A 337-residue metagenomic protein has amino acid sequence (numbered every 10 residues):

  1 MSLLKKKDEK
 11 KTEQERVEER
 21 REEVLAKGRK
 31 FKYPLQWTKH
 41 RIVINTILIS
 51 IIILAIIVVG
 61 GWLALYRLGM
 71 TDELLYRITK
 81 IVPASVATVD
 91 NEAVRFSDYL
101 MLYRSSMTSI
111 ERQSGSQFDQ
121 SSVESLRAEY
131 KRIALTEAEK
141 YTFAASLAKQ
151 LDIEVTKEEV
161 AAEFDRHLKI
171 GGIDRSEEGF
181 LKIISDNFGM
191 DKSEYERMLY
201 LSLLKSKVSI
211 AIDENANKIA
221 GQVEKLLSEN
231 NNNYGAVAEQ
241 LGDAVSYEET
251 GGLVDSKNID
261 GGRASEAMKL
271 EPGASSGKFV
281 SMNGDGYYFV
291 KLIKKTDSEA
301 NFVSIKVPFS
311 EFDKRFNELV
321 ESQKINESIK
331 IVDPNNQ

Functional and structural regions predicted by a protein language model:
M1-S125, G262, E266, G284 (+1 more regions): Short, low-structural-confidence N-terminal segments
E73-M190, E194: N-terminal targeting/tethering segments
K80, E92-F96, V123-R132, T136-Y141 (+11 more regions): Solvent-exposed, acidic/flexible segments
L181-I210, G262-K306: Proteostasis/folding factors centered on peptidyl-prolyl cis-trans isomerases
K225-E266, K294-N301: Peptidyl-prolyl cis-trans isomerase
S298-E299, I305-Q337: Extracellularly exposed regions in secreted/surface proteins, prominently low-complexity, repeat-rich
